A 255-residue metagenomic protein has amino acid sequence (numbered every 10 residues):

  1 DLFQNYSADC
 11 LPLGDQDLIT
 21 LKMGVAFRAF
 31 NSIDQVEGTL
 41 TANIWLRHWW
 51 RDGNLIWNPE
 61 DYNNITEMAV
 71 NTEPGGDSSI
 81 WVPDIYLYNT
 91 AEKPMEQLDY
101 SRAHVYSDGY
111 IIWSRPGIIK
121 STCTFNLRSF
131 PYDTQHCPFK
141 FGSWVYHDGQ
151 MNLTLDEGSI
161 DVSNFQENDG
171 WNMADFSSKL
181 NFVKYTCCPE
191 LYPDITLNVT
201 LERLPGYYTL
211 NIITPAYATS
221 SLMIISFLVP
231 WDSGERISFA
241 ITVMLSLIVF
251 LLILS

Functional and structural regions predicted by a protein language model:
D1-I241, I253-S255: Non-transmembrane, solvent-exposed beta-strand/loop segments in proteins with extracellular/lumenal exposure or large
M244: Winged helix-turn-helix DNA-binding recognition segment
L247-I253: Aromatic-anchored segments of alpha-helical transmembrane domains
